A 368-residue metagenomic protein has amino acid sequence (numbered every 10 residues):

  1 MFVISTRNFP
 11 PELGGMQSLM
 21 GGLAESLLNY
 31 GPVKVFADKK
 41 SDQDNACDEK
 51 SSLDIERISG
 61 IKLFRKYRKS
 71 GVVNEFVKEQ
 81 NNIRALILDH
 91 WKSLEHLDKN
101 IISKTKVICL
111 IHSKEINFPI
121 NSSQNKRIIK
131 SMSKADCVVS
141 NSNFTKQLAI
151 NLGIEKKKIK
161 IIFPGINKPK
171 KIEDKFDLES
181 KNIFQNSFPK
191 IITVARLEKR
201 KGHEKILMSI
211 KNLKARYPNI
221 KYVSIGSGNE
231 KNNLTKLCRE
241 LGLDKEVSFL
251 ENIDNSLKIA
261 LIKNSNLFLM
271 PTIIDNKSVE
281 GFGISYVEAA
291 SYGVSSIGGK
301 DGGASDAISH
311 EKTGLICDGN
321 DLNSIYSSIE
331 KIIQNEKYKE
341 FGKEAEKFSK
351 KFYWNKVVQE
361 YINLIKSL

Functional and structural regions predicted by a protein language model:
T6-L13, L19-Y67: N-terminal strand-loop element at the rim of the active site of nucleotide-sugar-dependent glycosyltransferases
L88-L94, I111: Short His-centered aromatic/hydrophobic patch
V139, I183-K201, L207-I210: Conserved donor-binding/catalytic core segment of Leloir-type glycosyltransferases
F144, G165: Carbohydrate-associated surface elements
P189, N219, K337-K351, N363: A short, well-ordered alpha-helix in the C-terminal region of glycosyltransferases
I225, T235-S256: Nucleotide-activated donor-binding/catalytic signature segment of Leloir-type glycosyltransferases, i.e., the conserved
K263-S278, V294: Acidic donor-binding loop of glycosyltransferase active sites
S309-E311, L315-L322, K331-E336: Conserved acidic donor-binding segment of nucleotide-sugar-dependent glycosyltransferases
